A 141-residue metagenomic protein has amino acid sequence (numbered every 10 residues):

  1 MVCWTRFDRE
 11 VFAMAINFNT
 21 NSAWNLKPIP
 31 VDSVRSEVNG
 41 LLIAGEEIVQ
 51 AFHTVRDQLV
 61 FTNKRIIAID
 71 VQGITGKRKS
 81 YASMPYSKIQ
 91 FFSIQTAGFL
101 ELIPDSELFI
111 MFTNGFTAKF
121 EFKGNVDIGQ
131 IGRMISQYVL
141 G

Functional and structural regions predicted by a protein language model:
M1-A13: Short, Lys/Arg-enriched N-terminal segments with co-localized hydrophobic residues within the first ~10-30 amino acids
E10-L59, K123-N125, G129, G141: Anionic N-terminal interaction surfaces
W24, K79, A118-E121: Short, flexible active-site loop motifs that bind/organize anionic cofactors or intermediates
A44-Q58, T62-D105, F109: Phosphoinositide-binding peripheral membrane targeting modules
F112-D127: Canonical phosphoinositide-binding patch of PH/PH-like domains
G132: Conserved binding-pocket/active-site segment within a compact domain
I135-G141: Short, surface-exposed secondary-structure junctions/capping segments
